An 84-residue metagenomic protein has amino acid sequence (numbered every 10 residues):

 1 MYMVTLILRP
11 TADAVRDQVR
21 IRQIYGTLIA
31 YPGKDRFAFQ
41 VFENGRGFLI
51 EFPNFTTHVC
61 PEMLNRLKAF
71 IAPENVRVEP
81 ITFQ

Functional and structural regions predicted by a protein language model:
M1-Q84: Primarily single-stranded nucleic-acid-binding OB-fold modules
